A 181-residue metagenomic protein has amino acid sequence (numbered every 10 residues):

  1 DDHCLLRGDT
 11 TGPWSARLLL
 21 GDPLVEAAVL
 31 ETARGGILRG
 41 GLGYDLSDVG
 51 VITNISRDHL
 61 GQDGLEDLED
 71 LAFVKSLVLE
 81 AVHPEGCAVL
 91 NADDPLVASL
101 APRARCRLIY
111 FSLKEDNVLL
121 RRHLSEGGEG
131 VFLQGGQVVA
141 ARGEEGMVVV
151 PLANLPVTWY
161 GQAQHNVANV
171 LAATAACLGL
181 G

Functional and structural regions predicted by a protein language model:
D1: A conserved segment at the C-terminal end of the G1
C4-H123, N154-Y160: Flexible active-site lid/hinge loop adjacent to a nucleotide/diphosphate and Mg2+-phosphate binding pocket
W14, N169-A175: Short amphipathic alpha-helical face segments that pack within enzyme cores and frequently flank/anchor catalytic
V74, A92, H165-L171: A generic structural signal for residues located within well-ordered alpha-helices of large catalytic or ligand-binding
Y110-Q134, E144, H165-N166: C-terminal accessory "lid"/substrate-recognition subdomains
G130-N154: Acidic-glycine-rich active-site phosphate/pyrophosphate-binding loop
Y160-H165, A175-G181: Gly/charged, well-structured mid-domain segments that form the phosphate/adenylate-handling core of ATP-dependent
